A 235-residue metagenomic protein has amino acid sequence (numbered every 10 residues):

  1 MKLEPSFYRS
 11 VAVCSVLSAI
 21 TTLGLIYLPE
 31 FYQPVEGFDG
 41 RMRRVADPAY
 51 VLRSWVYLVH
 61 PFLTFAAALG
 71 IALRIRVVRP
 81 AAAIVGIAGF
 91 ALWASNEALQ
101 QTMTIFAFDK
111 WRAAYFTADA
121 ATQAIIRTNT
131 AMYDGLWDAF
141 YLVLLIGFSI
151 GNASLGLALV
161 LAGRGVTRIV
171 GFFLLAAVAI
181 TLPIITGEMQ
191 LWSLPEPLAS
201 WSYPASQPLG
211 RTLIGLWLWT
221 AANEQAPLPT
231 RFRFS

Functional and structural regions predicted by a protein language model:
M1-S235: Hydrophobic, aromatic-enriched alpha-helical segments typical of multi-pass transmembrane helices
